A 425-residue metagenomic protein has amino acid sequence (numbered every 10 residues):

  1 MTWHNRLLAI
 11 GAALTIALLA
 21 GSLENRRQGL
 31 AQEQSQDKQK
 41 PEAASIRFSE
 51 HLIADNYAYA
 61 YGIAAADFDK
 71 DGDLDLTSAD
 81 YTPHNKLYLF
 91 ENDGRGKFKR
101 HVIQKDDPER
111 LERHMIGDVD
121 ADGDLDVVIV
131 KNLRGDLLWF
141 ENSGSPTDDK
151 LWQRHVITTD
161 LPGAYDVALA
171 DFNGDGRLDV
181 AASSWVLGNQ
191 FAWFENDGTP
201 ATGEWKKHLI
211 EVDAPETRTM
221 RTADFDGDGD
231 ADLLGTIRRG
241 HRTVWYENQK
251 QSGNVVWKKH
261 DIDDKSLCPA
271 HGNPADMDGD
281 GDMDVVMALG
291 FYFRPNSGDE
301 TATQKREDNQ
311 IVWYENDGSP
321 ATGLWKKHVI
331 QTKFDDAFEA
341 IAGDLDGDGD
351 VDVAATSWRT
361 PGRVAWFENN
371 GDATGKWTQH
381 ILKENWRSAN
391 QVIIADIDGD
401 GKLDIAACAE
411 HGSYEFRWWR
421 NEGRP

Functional and structural regions predicted by a protein language model:
M1-G11: Bacterial N-terminal signal peptides that target proteins for export
A17-P425: Beta-propeller-forming repeat regions
